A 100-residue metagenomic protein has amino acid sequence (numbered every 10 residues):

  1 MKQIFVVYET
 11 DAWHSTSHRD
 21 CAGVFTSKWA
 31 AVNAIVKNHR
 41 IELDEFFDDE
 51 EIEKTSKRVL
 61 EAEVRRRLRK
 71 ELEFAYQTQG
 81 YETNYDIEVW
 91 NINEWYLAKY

Functional and structural regions predicted by a protein language model:
M1-C21, K37-N38: Short aromatic-glycine-(Arg/Gly/Cys) micro-motifs in beta-strand/loop hairpins
Y8-D11, T26, N91: Residue-level signal for short segments within beta-strands and strand-turn junctions of well-structured beta-sheet
S17, N33, L97: Short acidic, gly/pro-rich beta-turn/loop elements at beta-sheet edges and active-site/ligand-binding grooves
R19, K28-A31, V59, L72: Short, intrinsically disordered, low-complexity terminal segments
A22-G23, A75: Small side chains
G23-A31, I35-K37: GIY-YIG-like beta-to-alpha core
K37-Y100: Short, mixed-charge low-complexity intrinsically disordered segments
